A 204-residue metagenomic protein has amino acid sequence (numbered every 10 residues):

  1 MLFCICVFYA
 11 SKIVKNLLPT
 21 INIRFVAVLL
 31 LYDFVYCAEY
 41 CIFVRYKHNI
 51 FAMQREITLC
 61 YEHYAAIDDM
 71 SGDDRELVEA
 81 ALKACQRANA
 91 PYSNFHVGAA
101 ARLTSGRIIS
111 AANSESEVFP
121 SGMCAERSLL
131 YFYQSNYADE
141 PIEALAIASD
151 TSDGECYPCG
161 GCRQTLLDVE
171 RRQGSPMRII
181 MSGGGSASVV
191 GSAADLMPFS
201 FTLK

Functional and structural regions predicted by a protein language model:
C4-C6, C37, C41: Cysteine-centered motifs
F8-S11: Cationic, amphipathic, low-complexity segments that mediate targeting or membrane/lipid association
L18, L30-Y32: Intrinsic disorder
F51-D69, D73-E76, P141-K204: C-terminal binding/interaction regions
R75-A90: Short, basic/aromatic recognition patches
H96-L103: Short beta-strand scaffold segments in enzyme catalytic cores
N113-R127: Compact, glycine-rich, soluble single-domain proteins
